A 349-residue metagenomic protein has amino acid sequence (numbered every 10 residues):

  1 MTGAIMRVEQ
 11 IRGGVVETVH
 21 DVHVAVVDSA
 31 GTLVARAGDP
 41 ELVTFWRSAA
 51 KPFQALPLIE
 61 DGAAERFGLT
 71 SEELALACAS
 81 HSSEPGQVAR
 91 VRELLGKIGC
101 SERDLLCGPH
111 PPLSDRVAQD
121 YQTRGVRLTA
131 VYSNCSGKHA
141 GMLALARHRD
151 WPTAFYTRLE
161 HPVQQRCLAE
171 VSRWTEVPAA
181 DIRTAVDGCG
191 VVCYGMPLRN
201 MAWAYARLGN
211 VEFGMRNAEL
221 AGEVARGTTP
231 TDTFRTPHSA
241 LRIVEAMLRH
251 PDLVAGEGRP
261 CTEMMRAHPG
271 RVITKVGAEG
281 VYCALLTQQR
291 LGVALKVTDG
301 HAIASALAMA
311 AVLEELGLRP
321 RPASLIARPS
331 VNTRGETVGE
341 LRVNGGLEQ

Functional and structural regions predicted by a protein language model:
M1, T70-D181, C189: Active-site-adjacent helix/loop patches that line small-molecule binding or acyl-intermediate pockets
M1-E41: Beta-lactamase-like hydrolase cores
V19-V24, A140, L168, E279-Y282: Short glycine-rich loop/turn motifs
A37-F45, A77-H81, G125-S133, V186-V192 (+1 more regions): A short glycine/serine-rich beta->alpha loop
W46-A64: Active-site SXXK
I59-F67, G99-R103, R149-F155, H161-L168 (+5 more regions): Bacterial peptidoglycan biogenesis and beta-lactam-recognition machinery
A206-N210, H238-Q349: Structured C-terminal helix/loop/strand segments within mature extracytoplasmic catalytic/sensor domains
N210-L241, Q349: Short, basic, low-complexity termini and linkers enriched in Ser/Thr/Gly/Pro that act as targeting/leader peptides
